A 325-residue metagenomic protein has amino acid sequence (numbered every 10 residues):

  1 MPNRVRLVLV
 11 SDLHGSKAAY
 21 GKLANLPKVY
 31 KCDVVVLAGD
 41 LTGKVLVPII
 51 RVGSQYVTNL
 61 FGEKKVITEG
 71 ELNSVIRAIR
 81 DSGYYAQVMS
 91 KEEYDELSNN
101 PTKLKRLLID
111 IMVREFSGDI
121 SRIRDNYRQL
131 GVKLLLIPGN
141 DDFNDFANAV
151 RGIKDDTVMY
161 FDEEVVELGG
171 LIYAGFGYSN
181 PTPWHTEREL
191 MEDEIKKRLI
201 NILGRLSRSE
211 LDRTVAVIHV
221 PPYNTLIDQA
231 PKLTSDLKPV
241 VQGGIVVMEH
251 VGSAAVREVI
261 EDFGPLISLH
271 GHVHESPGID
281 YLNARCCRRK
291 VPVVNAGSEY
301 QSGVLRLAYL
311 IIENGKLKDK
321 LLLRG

Functional and structural regions predicted by a protein language model:
R4-H14, G170-T182, V215-H219, V291-S298 (+1 more regions): Active-site-proximal beta-strand elements of phosphoester/diester hydrolases
L9-D12, V35-D40, I111, K133-N140 (+5 more regions): Active-site neighborhood of phospho(di)ester-bond hydrolases with catalytic His/Asp-centered motifs
H14-A19, T42-L46, L136-N148, P181-P183 (+3 more regions): Active-site environment of divalent metal-dependent phosphoester hydrolases
G15, V165-G169, T186, L190 (+2 more regions): Binuclear metal-dependent phosphoesterase catalytic core
A19-L168, K290: Core catalytic region of metal-dependent phosphoesterases/phosphodiesterases, especially metallo-beta-lactamase-like
P101-V113, S117, V215-G264: Active-site-proximal segments of metal-dependent phosphoesterases and phosphodiesterases across multiple
F116-L134, R208-L211, A255-L266: A structural motif corresponding to the C-terminal end of an alpha-helix and its immediate exit/capping segment
L171-T214, V246-A254: Binuclear metal-dependent hydrolase catalytic cores centered on His/Asp/Glu-rich metal-binding motifs
